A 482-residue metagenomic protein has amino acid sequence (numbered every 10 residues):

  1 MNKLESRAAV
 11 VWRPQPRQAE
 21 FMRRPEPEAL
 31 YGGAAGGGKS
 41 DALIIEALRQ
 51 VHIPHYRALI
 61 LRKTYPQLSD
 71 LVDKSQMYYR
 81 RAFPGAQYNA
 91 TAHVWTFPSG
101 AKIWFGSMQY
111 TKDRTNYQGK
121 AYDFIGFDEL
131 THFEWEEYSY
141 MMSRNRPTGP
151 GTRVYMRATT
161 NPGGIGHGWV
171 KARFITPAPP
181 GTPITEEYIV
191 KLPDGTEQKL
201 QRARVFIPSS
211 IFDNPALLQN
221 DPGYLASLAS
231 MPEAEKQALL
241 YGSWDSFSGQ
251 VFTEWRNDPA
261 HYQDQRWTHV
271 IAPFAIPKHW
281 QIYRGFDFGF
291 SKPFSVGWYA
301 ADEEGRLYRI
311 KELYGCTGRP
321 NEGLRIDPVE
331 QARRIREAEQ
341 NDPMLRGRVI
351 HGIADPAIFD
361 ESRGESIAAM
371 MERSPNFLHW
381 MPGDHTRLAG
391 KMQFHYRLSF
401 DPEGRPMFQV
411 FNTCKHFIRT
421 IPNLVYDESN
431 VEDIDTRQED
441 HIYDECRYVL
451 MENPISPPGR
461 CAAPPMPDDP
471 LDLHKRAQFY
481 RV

Functional and structural regions predicted by a protein language model:
M1-P27: Pre-P-loop entry segment of helicase/translocase ATPase cores
S40-P54: Walker A/P-loop NTP-binding motif
Y56-L68: Conserved RecA-like ASCE P-loop NTPase motor core of nucleic-acid helicases/translocases
P66-D123: Inter-Walker segment of RecA-like/P-loop motor cores
D128-E129: Walker B catalytic acidic pair
H132-N214: ASCE P-loop NTPase helicase motor core
D213-F286: ATPase catalytic-site recognition across NTP-hydrolyzing enzymes
G297, G305-Q438, P454-C461, P465-V482: Mg2+-dependent endonuclease catalytic cores in nucleic-acid-processing enzymes, primarily RNase H-like
